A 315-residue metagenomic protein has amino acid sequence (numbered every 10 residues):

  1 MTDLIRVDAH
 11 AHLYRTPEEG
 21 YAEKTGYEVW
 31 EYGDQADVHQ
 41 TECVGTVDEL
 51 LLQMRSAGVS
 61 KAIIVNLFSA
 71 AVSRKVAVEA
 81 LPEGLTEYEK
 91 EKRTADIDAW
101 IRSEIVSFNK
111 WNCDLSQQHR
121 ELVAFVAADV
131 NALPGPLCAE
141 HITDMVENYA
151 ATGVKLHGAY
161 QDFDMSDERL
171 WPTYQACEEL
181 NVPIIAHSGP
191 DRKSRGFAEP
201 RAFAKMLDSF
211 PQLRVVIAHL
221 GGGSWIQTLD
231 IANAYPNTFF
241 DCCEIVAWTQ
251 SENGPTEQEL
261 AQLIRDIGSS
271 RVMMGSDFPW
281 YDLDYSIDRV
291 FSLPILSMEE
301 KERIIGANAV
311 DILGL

Functional and structural regions predicted by a protein language model:
T2-A9, E18-K61, Q262, G268-M273 (+1 more regions): Mid-to-C-terminal alpha-helical segments outside catalytic/metal-binding sites
H10, M54, N112, V154 (+6 more regions): Conserved, mostly hydrophobic/aromatic
H10-T16, H187, H219: Histidine-centered divalent metal-coordination motifs
P17-V44, A77-A99, Y149, P236-C242 (+1 more regions): Active-site gating loops and adjacent loop-to-helix segments of metal-dependent hydrolytic enzymes
W30-V76, Y88-D96, E121-D129, T152-G153: Divalent metal-dependent hydrolysis catalytic cores, especially in the metallo-beta-lactamase
H39-G45, A70-S73, I101-E104, V130-L137 (+5 more regions): Acidic-and-aromatic substrate-binding clefts and catalytic sites of carbohydrate-active enzymes
K75-A186, D191-R192: Active-site gating/metal-coordination segments in enzymes
Y149-G153, Y160-M273: Catalytic pocket-lining loop regions of alpha/beta-barrel enzymes, especially the amidohydrolase/enolase/GH5 lineages
